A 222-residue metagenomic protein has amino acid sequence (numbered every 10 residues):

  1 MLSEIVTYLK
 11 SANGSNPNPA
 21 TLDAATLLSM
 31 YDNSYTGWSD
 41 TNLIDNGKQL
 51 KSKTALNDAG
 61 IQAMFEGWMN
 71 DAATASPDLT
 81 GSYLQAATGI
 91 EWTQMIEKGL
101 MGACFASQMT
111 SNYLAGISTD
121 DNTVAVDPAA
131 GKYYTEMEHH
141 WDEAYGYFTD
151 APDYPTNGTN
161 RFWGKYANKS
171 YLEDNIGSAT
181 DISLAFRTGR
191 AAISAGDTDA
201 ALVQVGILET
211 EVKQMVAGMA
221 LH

Functional and structural regions predicted by a protein language model:
M1-H222: Mature extracytoplasmic or organellar-lumen-exposed domains after removal of signal/transit peptides
